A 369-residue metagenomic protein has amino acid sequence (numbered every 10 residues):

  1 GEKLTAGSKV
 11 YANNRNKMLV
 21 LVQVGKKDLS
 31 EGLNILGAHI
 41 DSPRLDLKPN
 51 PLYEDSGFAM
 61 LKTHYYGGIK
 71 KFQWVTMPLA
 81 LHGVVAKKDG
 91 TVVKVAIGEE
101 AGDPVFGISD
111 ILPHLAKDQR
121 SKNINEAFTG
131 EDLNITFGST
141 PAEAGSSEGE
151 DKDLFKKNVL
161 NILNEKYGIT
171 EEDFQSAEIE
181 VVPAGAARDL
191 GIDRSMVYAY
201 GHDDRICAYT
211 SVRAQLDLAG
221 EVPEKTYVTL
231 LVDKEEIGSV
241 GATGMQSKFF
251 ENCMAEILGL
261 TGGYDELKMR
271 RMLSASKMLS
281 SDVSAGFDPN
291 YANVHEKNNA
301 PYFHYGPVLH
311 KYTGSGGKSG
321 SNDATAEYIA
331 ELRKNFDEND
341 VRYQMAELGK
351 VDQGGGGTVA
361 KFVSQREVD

Functional and structural regions predicted by a protein language model:
G1-D369: N-terminal hydrophobic/helix-forming segments and targeting peptides
